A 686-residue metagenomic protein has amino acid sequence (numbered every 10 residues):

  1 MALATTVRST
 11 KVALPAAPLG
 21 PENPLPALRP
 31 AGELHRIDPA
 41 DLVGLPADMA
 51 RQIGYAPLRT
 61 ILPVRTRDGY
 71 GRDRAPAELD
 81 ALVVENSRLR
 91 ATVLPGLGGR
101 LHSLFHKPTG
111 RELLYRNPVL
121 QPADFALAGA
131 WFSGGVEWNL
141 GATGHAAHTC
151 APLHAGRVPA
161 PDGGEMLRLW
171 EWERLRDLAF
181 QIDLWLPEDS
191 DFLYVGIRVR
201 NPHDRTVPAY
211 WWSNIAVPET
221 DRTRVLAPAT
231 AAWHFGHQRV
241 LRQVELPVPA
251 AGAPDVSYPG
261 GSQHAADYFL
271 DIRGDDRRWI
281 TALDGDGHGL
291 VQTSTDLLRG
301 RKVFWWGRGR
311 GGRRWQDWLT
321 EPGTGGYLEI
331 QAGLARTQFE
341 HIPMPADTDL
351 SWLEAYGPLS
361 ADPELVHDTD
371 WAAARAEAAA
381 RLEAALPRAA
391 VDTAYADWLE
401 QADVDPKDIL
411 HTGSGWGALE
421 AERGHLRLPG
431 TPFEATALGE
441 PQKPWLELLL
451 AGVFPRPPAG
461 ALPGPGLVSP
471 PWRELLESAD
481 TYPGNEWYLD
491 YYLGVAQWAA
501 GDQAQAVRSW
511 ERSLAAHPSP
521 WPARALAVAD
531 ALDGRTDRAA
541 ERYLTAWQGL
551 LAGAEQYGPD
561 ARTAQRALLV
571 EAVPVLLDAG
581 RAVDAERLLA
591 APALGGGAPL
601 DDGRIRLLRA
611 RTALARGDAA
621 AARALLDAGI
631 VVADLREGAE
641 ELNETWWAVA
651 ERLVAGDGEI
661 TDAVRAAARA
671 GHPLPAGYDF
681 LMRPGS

Functional and structural regions predicted by a protein language model:
A2-P46, L82, G96, D191 (+4 more regions): A contiguous, surface-exposed recognition patch within enzymatic or periplasmic domains that forms
A2-Y55, E85-C150: Acidic-aromatic substrate-binding/catalytic surfaces of carbohydrate-active enzymes
G44-E85, V136-F192, D221, G311-E340: Extended, loop-rich substrate-binding clefts of extracytoplasmic carbohydrate-active enzymes
E85, V93, I197, P343-A361: Short Pro-Gly-centered flexible turn/kink motifs
A91-T109, L169-T220, A227-T230, W352-E354: Acidic, contiguous internal or C-terminal segments within carbohydrate-active enzymes that form a structured patch used
V495, V528-A529, P574, R611-A613: Residue-level recognition of tetratricopeptide repeat
